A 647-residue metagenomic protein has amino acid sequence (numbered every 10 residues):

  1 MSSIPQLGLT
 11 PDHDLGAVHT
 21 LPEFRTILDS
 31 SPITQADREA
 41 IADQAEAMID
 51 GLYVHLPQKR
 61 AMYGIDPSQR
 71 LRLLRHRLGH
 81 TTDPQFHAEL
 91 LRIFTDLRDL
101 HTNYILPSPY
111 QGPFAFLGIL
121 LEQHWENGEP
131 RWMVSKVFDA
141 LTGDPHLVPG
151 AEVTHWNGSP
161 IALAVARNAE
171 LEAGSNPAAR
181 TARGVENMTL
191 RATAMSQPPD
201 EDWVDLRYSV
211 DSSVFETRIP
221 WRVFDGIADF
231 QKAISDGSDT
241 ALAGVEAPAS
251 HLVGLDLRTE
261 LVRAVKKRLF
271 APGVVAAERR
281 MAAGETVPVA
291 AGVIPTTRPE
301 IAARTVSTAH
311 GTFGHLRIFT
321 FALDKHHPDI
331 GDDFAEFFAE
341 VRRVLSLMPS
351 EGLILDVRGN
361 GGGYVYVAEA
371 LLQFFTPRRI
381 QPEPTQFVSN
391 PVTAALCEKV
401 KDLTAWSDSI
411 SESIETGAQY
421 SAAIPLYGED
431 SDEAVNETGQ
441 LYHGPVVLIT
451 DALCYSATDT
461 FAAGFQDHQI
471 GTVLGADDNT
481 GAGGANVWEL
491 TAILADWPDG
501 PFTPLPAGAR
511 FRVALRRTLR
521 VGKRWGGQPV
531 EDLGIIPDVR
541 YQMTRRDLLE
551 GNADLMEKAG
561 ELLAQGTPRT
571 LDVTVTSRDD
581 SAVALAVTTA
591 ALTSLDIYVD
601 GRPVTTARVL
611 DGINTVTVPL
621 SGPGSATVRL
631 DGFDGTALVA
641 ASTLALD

Functional and structural regions predicted by a protein language model:
M1-A405, A485-P504, R510, T544-D647: Flexible, low-complexity junctional segments that flank or bridge functional domains
A151, V365-R545: Conserved acidic, small-residue-rich alpha-beta core segments centered on
